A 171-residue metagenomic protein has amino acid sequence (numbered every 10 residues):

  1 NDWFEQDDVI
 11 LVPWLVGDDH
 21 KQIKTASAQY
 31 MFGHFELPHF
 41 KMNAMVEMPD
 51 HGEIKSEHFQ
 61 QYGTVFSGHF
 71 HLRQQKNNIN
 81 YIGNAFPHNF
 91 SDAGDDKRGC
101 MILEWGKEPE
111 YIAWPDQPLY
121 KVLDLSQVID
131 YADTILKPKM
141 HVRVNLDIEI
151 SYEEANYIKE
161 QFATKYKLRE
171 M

Functional and structural regions predicted by a protein language model:
N1-M171: Extended recognition/assembly regions associated with phosphoester-bond processing machinery
